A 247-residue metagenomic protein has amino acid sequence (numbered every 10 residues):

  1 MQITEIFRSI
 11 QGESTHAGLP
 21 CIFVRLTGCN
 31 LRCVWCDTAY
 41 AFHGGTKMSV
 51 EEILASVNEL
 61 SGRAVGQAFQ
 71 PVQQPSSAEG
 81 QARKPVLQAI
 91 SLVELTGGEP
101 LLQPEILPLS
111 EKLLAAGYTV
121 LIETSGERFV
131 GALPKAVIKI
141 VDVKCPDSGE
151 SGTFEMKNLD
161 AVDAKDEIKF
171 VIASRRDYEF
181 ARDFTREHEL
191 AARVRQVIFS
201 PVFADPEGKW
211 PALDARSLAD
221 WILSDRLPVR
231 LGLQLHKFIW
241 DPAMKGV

Functional and structural regions predicted by a protein language model:
M1, R8, P20-C21, R32-G80 (+1 more regions): Conserved Radical SAM active-site core
I10-C21, G28: S-adenosyl-L-methionine
S14-A17, V34-D37, A243: Short, glycine/acidic-enriched capping/hinge loops at junctions between secondary-structure elements
H16-G18, P71, V162: A generic structural micro-feature
V24, G28-L31, M244: Disulfide-bonded cysteine motifs in exported proteins
R25, T96, I198: Conserved Rossmann-like nucleotide-binding pocket used by diverse enzymes that bind dinucleotide cofactors
T27, G97, I172: Conserved residues at beta->alpha junctions
L101-V247: Conserved AdoMet/S-adenosylmethionine-binding subsite of the radical SAM
